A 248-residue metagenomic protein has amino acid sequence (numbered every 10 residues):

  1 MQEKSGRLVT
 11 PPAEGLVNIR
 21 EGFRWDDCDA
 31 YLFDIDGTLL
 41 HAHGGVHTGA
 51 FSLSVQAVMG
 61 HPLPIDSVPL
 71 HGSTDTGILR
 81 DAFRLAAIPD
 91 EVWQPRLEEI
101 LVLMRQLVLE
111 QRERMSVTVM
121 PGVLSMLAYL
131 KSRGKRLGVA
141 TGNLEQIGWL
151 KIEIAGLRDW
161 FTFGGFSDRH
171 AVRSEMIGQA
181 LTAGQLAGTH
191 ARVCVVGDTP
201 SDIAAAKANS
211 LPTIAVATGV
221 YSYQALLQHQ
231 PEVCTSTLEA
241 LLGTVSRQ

Functional and structural regions predicted by a protein language model:
M1-F33, A86-P89, R192: Non-catalytic pre-domain segments flanking phosphatase-related domains
E14-H71, G77-R80: Active-site neighborhood of HAD-like aspartate-dependent phosphohydrolases
I19-E21, D27, L32, E98 (+2 more regions): Short, acidic loop-to-helix structural element flanking the phosphoryl-transfer center in phosphate-processing enzymes
D66-H71, Q94-E98, R158-A171: A short, structured active-site edge motif that brings together acidic residues
G77-E91, A180-A183: Helix-loop "lid/cap" segments that line or gate small-molecule binding pockets
G138, N143-C194, P200-N209: Substrate-recognition "cap/lid" segment bordering the active-site pocket of phosphatases
V195-T235: Acidic, Mg2+-coordinating phosphoryl-transfer loop and its flanking beta/alpha structural elements, shared across
